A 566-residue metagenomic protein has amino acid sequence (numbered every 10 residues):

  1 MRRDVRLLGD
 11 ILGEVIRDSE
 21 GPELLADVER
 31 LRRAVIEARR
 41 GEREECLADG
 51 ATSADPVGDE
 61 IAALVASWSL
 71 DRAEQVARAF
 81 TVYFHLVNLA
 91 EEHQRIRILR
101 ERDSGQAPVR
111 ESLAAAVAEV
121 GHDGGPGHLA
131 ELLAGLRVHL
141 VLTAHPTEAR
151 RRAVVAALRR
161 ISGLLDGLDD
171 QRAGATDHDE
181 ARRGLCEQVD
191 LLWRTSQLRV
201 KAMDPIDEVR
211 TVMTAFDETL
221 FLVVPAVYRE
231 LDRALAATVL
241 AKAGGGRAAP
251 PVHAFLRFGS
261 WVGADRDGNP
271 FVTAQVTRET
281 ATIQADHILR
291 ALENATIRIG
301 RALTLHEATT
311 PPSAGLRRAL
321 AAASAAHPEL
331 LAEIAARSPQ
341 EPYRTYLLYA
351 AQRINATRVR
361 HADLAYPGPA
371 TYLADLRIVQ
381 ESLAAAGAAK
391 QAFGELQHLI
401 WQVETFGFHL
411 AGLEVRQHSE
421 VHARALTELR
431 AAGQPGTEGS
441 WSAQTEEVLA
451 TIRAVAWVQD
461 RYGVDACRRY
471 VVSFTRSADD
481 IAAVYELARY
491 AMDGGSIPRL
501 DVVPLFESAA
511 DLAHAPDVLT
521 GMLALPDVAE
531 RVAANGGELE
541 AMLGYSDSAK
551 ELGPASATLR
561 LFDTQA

Functional and structural regions predicted by a protein language model:
M1-Q434, Q444, L500: Often metal-dependent polyanion-binding catalytic scaffolds in large enzymes
V28-R32, D517, Q565: Long, C-terminal-biased catalytic regions of enzyme "large/alpha" subunits
P339, Y343-T345, Q352, A356 (+5 more regions): Active-site cores of enzymes that catalyze phosphoryl transfer or operate on phosphate-rich substrates
G495-R499, V503: A conserved P-loop NTPase coupling/switch region
